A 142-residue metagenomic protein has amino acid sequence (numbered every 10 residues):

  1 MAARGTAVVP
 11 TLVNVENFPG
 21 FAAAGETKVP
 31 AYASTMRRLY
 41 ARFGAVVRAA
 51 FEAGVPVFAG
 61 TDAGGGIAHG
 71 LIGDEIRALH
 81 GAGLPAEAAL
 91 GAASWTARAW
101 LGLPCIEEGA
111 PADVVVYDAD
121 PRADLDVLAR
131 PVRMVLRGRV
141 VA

Functional and structural regions predicted by a protein language model:
A2-L39: Active-site gating loops and adjacent loop-to-helix segments of metal-dependent hydrolytic enzymes
A3, E26, D74-R77, V132-R133: Short, solvent-exposed amphipathic alpha-helical segments in soluble enzyme and RNA/protein-processing domains
P30-A31, L39-D120: His/Asp/Glu-enriched, well-ordered alpha-helical/loop segment that forms or immediately abuts the divalent-metal
A123: Small/polar (Gly/Ser/Thr/Ala-rich) solvent-exposed segments that form structured loops/beta-strands/short helices used
V127-A129: Short, small/polar residue-rich loop motifs at catalytic or cofactor-binding pockets
